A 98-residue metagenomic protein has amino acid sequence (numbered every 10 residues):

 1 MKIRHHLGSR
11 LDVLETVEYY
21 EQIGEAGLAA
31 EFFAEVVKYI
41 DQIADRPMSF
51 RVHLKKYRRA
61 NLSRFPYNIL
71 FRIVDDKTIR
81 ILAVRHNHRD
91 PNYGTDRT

Functional and structural regions predicted by a protein language model:
K2-Y57, R97: Basic, Lys/Arg-enriched alpha-helical interface segments
V37, M48-I79: Basic/aromatic recognition patch in beta-strand/loop cores that engages polyanionic ligands
N68, R72-T98: Enriched for short, Lys/Arg-rich terminal
